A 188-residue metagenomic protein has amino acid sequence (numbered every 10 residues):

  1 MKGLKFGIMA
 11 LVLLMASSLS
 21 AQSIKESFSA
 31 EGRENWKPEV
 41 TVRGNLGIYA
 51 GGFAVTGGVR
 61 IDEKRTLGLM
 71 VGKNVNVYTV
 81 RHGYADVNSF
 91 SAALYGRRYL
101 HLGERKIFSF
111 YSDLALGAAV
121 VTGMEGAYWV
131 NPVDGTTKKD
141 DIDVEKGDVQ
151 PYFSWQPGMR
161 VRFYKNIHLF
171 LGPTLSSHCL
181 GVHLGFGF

Functional and structural regions predicted by a protein language model:
M1-N35: Cleavable N-terminal export/targeting peptides
A21-K73, R97, H183-G187: Short glycine/proline- and aromatic-enriched beta-strand/turn motifs that initiate or cap beta-hairpins
S27, G32, N131-K138: Surface-exposed loop/turn segments flanking beta-strands in extracellular/periplasmic regions
E34-P38, Y49-F53, D86-A92, F108 (+2 more regions): Residues that define the transmembrane beta-barrel architecture of outer-membrane proteins
T41, T79-A85, D140-E145: Extracellular loop and loop/strand-boundary signature of outer-membrane beta-barrel proteins
N45-G47, H101, T174-S176: Short polar/acidic secondary-structure junctions
T56-T136, Q156, V161-I167, F188: Gram-negative (and chloroplast) outer-membrane scaffold detector with strong preference for beta-barrel transmembrane
K146-Q150, S154-F188: Gram-negative outer-membrane beta-barrel domains
